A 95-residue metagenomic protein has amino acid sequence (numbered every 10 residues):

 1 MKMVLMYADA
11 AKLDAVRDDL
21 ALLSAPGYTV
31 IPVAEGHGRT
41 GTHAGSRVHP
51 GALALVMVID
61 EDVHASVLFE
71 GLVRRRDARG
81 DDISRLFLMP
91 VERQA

Functional and structural regions predicted by a protein language model:
M1-A95: Positively charged, small/polar-rich N-terminal and surface patches that mediate targeting and assembly and bind
